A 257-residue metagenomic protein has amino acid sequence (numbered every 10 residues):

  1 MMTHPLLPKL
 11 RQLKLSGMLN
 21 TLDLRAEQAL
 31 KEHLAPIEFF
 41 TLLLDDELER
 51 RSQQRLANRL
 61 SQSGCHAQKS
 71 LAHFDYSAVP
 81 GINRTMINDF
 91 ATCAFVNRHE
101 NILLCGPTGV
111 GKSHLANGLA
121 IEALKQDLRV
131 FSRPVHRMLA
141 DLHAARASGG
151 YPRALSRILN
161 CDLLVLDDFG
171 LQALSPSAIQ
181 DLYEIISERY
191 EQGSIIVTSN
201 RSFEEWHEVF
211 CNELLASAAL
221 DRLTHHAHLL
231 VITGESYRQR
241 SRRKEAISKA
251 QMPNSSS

Functional and structural regions predicted by a protein language model:
M1-P5: A conserved P-loop NTPase coupling/switch region
L7, R11, S16-H66: Interdomain "pre-motor" coupling segment immediately N-terminal to P-loop NTPase/helicase cores
K9, R25-A29, S77, L142-A145 (+1 more regions): Alpha-helix C-capping/helix-to-loop hinge sites
L22, R129, R133, R137-N160 (+1 more regions): Replace "adjacent to P-loop NTPase cores in ATP/GTP-dependent enzymes" with "adjacent to NTP-binding cores
T41-A94, R98, S236-S248: AAA+ P-loop ATPase motor domain of ring mechanoenzymes
I82-N160, H207-V209: Conserved P-loop
L163: Walker B motif beta-strand of ABC-family P-loop ATPases
